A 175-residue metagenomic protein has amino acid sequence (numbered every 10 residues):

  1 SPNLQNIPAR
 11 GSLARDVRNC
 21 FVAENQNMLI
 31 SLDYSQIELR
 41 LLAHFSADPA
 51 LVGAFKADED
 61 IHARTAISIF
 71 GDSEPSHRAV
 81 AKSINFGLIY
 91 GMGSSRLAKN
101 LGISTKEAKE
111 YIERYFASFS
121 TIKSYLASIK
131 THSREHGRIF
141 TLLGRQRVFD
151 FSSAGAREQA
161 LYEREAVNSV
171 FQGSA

Functional and structural regions predicted by a protein language model:
S1-D72, E135-A175: Acidic, glycine-rich two-metal-ion catalytic cores of nucleic acid-processing enzymes
I69-A175: Conserved catalytic core of nucleic-acid polymerases
